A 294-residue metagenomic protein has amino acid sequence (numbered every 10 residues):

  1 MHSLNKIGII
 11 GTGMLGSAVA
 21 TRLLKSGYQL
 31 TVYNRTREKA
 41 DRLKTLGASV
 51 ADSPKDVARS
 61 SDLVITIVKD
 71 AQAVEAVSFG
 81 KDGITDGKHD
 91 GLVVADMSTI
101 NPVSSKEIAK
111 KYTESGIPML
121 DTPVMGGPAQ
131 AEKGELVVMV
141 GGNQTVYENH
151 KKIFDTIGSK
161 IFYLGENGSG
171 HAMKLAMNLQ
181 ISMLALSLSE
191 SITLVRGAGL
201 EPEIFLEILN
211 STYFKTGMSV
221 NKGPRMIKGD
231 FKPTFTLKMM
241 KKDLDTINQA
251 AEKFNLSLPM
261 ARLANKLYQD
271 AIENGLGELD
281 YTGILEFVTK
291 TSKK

Functional and structural regions predicted by a protein language model:
M1-T66, L92, M97-S98, P128: NAD(P)+-binding Rossmann beta1-loop-alpha1 motif at the extreme N-terminus of oxidoreductases
V19-A20, K39, I108, I153 (+1 more regions): Hydrophobic residues within alpha-helices that form the first helical element adjacent to the glycine-rich loop
L30, V50, M119-L120, I161 (+2 more regions): Hydrophobic beta-strand scaffold residues
T36, D70, N143: Residues in the short beta-alpha loop(s) of Rossmann-like NAD(P)-binding domains
P54-R59, L63, A71-L136: Rossmann-like NAD(P)(H) cofactor-binding subdomain of soluble oxidoreductases
I100-N178: Rossmann-fold dinucleotide-binding core
S169-S292: Helical "substrate-binding/catalytic lid" subdomain of Rossmann-like NAD(P)-dependent dehydrogenases/reductases
